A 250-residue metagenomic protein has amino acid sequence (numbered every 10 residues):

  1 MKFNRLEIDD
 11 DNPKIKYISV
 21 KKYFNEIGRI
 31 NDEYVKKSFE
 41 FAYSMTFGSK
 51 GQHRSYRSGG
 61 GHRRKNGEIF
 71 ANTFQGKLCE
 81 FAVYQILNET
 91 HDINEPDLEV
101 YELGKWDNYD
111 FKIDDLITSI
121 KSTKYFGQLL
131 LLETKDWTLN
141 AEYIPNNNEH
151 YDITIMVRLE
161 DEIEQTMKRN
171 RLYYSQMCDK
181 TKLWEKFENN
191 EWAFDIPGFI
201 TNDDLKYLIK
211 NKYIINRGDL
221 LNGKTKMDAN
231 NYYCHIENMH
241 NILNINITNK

Functional and structural regions predicted by a protein language model:
M1-Y109, S122-K250: Nucleic-acid endonuclease domains
D110-S119: Active-site beta-strand-loop-beta-strand hairpin of nuclease catalytic cores that positions key catalytic residues
